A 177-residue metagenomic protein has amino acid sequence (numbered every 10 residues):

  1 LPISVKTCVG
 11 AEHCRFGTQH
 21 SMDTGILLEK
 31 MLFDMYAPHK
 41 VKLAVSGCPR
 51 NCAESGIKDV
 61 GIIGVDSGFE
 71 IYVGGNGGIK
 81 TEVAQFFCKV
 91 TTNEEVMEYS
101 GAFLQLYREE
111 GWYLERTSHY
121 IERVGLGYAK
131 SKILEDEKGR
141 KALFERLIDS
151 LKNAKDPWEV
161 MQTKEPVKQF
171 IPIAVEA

Functional and structural regions predicted by a protein language model:
L1, A37-K42, E109-R123, R140-S150: Flexible, glycine/charged-enriched surface loops at secondary-structure junctions
L1-D66, T163-A177: Small-residue-enriched alpha-helical segments and adjacent helix-cap loops that form tight helix-helix packing
S4, H20-L28, T92-Y99, G125 (+1 more regions): General structural feature for long, well-ordered alpha-helical segments within catalytic domains of soluble enzymes
V5-C8, A44-R50, S118-A129, K152: A glycine-rich phosphate-binding loop feature that marks nucleotide/adenosyl-phosphate handling sites
K30-A37, G101-Y113, L134-K138: Generic secondary-structure signature for well-ordered alpha-helical cores
K42, G47, N51, G56-R116 (+2 more regions): Mobile "lid/hinge" segments at catalytic clefts and subdomain interfaces of large enzymes
A129-E137, A174-A177: Extended hydrophobic packing segments that form well-structured cores
L143-A177: Charge-rich, low-complexity terminal tails
